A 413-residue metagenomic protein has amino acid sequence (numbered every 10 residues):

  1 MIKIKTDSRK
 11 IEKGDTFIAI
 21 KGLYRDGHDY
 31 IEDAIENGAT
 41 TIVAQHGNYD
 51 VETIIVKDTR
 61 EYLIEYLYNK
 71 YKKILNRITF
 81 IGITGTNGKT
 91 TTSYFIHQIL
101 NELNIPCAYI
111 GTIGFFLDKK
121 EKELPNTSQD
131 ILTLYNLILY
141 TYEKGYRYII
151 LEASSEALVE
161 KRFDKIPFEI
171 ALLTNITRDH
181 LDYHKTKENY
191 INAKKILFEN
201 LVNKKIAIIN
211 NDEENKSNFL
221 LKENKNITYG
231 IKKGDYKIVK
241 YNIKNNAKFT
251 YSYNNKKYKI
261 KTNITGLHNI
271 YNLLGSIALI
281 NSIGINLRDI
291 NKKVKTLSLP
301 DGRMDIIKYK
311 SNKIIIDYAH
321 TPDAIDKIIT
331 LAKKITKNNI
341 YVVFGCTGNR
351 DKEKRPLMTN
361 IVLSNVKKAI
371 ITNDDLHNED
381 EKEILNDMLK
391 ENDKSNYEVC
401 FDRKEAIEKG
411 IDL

Functional and structural regions predicted by a protein language model:
M1-E65, N69, I206, E214 (+5 more regions): N-terminal leader/targeting and accessory segments in enzymes
K10-I11, Y253-K368: Nucleotide phosphate-binding/pyrophosphate-handling subdomain across enzymes that bind or process nucleotide phosphates
I31, H97, I138, K194 (+3 more regions): Generic hydrophobic/aromatic pocket-lining and core-packing "Φ" positions
I42-H46, E223-I243, K261-L267, N291-T296 (+2 more regions): Beta-strand->loop->alpha-helix junctions that form or flank phosphate-binding loops in nucleotide-handling enzymes
I42-N48, T359-L413: C-terminal helical cap/extension that packs against the catalytic core of soluble nucleotide-cofactor enzymes
D50-T59, K122-P125, K222-K232: Active-site regions of enzymes building and remodeling cell-envelope glycoconjugates
Y62-N211, N215-N224, L274-I283, I335-T336: Phosphate-binding loop of NTP-binding sites
G111, V239-K259: Acidic-glycine-rich active-site phosphate/pyrophosphate-binding loop
